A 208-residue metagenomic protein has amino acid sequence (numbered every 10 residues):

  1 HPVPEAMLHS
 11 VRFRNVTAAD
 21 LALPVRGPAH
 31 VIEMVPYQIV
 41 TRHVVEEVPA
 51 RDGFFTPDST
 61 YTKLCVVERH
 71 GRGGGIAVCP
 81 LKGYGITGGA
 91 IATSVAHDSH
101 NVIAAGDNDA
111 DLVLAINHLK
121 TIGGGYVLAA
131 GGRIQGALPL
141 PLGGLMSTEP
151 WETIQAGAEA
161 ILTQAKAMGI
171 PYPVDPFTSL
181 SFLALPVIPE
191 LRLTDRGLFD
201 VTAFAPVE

Functional and structural regions predicted by a protein language model:
H1-E208: Active-site microenvironment of metallo-dependent hydrolases
